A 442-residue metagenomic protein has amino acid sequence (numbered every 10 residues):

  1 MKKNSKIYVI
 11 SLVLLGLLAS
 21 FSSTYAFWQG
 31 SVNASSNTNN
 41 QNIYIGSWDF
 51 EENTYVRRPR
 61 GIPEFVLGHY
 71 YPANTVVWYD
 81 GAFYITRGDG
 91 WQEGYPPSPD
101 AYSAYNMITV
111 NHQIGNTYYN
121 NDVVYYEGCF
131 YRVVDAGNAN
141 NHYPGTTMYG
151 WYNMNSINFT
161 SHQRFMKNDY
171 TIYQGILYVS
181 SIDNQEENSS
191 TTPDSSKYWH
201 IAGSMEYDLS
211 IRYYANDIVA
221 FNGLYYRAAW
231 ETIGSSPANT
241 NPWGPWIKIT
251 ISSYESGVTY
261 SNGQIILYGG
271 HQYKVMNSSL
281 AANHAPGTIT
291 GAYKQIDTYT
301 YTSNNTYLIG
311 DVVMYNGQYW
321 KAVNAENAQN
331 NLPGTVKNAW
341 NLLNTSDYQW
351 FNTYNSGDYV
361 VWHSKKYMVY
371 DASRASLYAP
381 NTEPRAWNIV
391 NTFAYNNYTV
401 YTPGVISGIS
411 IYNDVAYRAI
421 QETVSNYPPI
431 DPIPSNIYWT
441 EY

Functional and structural regions predicted by a protein language model:
M1-N4, N262: Generic N-terminal leader/processing signal
K3-R60: Short, polar/proline-rich extracytoplasmic segments that appear immediately after membrane translocation
Y44-Y442: Tryptophan-rich substrate-binding surfaces of secreted polymer-degrading and adhesive proteins
